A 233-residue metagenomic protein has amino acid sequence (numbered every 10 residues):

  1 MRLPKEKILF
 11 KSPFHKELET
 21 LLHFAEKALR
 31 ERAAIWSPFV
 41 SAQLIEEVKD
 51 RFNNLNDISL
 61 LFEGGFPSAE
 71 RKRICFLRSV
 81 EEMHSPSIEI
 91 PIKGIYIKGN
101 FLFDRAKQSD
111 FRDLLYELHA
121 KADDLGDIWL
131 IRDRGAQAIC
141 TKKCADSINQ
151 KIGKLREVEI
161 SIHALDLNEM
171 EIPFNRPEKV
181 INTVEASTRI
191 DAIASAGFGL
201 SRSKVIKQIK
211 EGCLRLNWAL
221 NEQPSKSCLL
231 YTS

Functional and structural regions predicted by a protein language model:
M1-A136: Electropositive, beta-rich accessory/interaction domains or terminal extensions that provide binding surfaces
G135-A145: Conserved mixed alpha/beta catalytic, RNA-binding, or beta-rich assembly cores of soluble enzyme, regulatory
N149-L155: Short amphipathic alpha-helices in soluble, non-transmembrane regions that often serve as interface/regulatory elements
E157-E169: Conserved short beta-strand edge segments in small beta-sheet-based binding/regulatory domains
V180-E211, R215: C-terminal accessory/binding modules appended to enzymatic or scaffolding proteins
V205, Q223-K226: Short, surface-exposed secondary-structure edge patches
W218-E222: Short alpha-helix capping/helix-loop boundary micro-motifs
Y231-T232: Conserved small/polar residues in nucleotide/adenosyl-binding loops
